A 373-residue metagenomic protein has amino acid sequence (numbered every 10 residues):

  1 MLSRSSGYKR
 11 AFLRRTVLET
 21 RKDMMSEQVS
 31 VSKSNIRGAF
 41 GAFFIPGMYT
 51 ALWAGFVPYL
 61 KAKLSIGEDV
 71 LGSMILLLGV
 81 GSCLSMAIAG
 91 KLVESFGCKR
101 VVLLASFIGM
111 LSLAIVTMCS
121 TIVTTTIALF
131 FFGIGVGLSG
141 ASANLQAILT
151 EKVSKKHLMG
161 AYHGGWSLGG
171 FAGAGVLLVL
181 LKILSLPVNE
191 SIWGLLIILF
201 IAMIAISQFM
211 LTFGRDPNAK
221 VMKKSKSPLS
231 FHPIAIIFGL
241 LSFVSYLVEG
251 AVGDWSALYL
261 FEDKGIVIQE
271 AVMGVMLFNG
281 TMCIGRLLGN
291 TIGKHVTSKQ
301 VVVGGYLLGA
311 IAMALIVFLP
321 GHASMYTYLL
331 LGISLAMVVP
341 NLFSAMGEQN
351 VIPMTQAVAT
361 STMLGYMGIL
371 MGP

Functional and structural regions predicted by a protein language model:
G55-D69, D254-E270: Short amphipathic helix-loop junctions that connect adjacent transmembrane helices in Major Facilitator Superfamily/SLC
S65, G97, M118-V123, F318-P320: Helix-breaking motifs and short loop linkers at transmembrane-helix boundaries and internal kinks in secondary membrane
S85-G97, L181, G285-T297: Helix-to-loop junctions at the C-terminal end of transmembrane segments in multipass secondary transporters
M86-V116, V123: Conserved MFS/SLC helix-loop-helix module at the cytosolic interface between two early adjacent transmembrane helices
F107-S120, L308-L319: C-terminal ends and interior cores of transmembrane alpha-helices in multi-pass membrane transporters/permeases
F132-G164: Cytoplasmic helix-loop-helix junction between adjacent transmembrane helices in 12-TM secondary transporters
E190-Q208: Symmetry-related core transmembrane helices of the 12-TM Major Facilitator Superfamily/SLC fold
K299-L342: C-terminal transmembrane helical hairpin of 12-TM major facilitator-type secondary transporters
